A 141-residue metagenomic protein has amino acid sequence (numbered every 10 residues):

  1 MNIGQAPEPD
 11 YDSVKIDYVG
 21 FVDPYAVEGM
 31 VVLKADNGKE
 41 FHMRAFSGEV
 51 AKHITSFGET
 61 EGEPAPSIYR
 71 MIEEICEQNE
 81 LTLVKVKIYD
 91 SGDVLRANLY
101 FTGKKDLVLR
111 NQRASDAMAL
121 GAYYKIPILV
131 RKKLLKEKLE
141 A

Functional and structural regions predicted by a protein language model:
N2-A141: Divalent-cation
